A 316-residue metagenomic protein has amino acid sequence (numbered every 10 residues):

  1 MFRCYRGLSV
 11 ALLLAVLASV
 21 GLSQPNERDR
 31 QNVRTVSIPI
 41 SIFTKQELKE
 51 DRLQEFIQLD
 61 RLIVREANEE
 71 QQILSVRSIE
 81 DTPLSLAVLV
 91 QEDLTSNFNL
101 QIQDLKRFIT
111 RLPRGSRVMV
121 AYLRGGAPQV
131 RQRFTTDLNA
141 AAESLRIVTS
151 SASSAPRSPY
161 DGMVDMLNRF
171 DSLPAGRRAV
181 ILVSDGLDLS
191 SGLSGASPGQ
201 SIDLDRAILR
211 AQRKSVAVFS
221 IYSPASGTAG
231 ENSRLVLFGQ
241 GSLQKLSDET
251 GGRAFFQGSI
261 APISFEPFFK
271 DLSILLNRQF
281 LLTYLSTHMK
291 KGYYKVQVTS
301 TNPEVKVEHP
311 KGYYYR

Functional and structural regions predicted by a protein language model:
M1-Y5: N-terminal secretory signal peptides that target proteins for export/translocation
G7-V10, N139: Short linear sequence elements within intrinsically disordered, low-complexity coil regions
S9-S19: Bacterial N-terminal signal peptides
S23-R316: Scaffold/interface architecture of coatomer-like assemblies
